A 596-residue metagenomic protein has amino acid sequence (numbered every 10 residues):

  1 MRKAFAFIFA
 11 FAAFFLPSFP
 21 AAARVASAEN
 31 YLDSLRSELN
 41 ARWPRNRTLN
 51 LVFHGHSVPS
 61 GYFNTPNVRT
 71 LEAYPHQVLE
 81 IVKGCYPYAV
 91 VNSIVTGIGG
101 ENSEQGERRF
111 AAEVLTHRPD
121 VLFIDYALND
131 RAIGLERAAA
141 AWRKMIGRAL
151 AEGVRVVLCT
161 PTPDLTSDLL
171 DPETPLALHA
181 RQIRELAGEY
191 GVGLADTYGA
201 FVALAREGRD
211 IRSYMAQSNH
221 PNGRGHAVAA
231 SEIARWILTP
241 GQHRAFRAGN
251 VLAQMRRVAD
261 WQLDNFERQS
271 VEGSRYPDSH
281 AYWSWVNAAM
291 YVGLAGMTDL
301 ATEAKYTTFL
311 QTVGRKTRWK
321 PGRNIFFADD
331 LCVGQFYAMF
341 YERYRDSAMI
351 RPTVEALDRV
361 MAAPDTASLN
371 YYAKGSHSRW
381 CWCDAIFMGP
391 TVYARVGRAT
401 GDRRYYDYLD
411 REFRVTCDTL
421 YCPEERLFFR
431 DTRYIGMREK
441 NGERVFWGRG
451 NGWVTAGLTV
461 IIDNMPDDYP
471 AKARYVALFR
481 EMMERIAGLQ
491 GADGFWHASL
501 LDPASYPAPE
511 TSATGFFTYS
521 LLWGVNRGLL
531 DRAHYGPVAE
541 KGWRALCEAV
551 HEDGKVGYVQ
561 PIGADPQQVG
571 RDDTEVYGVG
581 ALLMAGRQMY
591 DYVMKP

Functional and structural regions predicted by a protein language model:
A10, V251-A288, A295, L300-T307 (+7 more regions): CBM-like carbohydrate-recognition segments
R24, S57-V58, P66, V95-E101 (+3 more regions): Cell-envelope and extracellular/periplasmic
R24-T96, R109-R118: Serine-esterase "nucleophile elbow" of acetyl-processing enzymes
N50-V52, A89-H117, L128-C159: Internal alpha/beta domain cores that form substrate/cofactor-binding pockets in large enzymes and binding proteins
S60, T162-H243, Y558-V569: Catalytic His-Asp segment of secreted/periplasmic serine-dependent ester chemistry enzymes
D125-N129, M145-A180, S520: Active-site segments of SGNH/GDSL-like serine hydrolases that catalyze O-acetyl group transfer/hydrolysis on lipids
T307-Q311, W319-Y434, K440-G442, D553: Extended ligand-binding groove/face enriched in aromatic
C383-F387, T391-L500, P507-T518, L530-V559 (+3 more regions): Extended ligand-binding clefts on enzyme/binding-domain cores
